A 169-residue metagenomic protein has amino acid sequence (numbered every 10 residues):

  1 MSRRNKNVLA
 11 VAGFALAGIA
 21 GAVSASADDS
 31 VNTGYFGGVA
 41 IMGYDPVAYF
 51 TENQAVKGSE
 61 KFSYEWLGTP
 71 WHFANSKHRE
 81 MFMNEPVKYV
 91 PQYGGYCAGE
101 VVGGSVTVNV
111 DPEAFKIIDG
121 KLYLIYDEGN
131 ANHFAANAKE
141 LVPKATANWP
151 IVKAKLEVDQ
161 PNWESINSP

Functional and structural regions predicted by a protein language model:
M1-A12: Bacterial N-terminal signal peptides that target proteins for export
S2-R3, A20, D29: Compositionally biased, low-complexity segments enriched in small residues
V11-G21: Bacterial N-terminal signal peptides
A25-P169: Charged, low-complexity intrinsically disordered segments
